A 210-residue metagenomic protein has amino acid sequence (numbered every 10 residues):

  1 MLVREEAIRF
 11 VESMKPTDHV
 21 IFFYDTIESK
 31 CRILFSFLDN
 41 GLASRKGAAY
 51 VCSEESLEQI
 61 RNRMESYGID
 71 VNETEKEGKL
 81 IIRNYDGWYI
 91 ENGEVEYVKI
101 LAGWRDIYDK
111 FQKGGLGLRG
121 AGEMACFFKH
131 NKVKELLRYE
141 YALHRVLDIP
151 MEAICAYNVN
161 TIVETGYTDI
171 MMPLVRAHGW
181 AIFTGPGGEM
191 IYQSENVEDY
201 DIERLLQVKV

Functional and structural regions predicted by a protein language model:
M1-V210: Non-catalytic regulatory/interaction regions at protein termini and inter-domain linkers
